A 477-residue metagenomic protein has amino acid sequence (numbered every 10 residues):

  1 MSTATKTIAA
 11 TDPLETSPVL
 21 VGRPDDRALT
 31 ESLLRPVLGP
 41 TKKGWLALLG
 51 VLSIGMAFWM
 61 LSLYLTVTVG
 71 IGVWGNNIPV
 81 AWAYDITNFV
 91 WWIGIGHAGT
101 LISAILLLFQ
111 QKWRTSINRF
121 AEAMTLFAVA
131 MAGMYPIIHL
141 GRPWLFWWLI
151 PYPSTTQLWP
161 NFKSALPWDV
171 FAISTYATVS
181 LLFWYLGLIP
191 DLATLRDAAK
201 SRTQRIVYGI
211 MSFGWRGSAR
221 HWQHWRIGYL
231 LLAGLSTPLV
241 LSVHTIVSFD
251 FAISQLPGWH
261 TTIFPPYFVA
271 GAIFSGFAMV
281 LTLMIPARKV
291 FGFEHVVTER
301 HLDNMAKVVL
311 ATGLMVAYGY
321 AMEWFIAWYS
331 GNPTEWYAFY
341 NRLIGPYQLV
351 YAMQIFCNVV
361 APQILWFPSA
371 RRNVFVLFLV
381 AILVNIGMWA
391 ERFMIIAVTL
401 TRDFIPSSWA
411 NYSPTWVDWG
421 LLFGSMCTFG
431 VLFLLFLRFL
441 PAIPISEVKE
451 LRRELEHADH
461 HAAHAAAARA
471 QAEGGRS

Functional and structural regions predicted by a protein language model:
M1-G44, N76, W147-N161, D191-I227 (+3 more regions): Extramembrane terminal tails and long inter-domain/linker segments of multi-pass membrane proteins
S2-R23, L63-G75, P79-W82, F89-A219 (+2 more regions): Transmembrane-helix bundle segments that line or gate the permeation/cavity pathway in multi-pass membrane proteins
R35-L63, S154-Q354, A370-R371, E447-E450 (+3 more regions): Long, contiguous internal "core" modules enriched in hydrophobic/ aromatic residues
W59-L65, G133-P143, G319-I326, M388-V398: C-terminal TM-helix exit segments that contain a strictly Trp-centered aromatic cap at the helix terminus
V90-H97, F162-L181, A272, Q348-V359 (+1 more regions): Hydrophobic alpha-helical transmembrane segments
A98-Q110, Y176-A193, M279-K289, V359-F375 (+1 more regions): Transmembrane alpha-helical segments in integral membrane proteins
L256-H260, N332, A370-R371, I396-W416: Extracellular/periplasmic helix-loop-helix junctions in multi-pass membrane proteins
V376-I386: Central hydrophobic cores of alpha-helical transmembrane segments in multi-pass integral membrane proteins
